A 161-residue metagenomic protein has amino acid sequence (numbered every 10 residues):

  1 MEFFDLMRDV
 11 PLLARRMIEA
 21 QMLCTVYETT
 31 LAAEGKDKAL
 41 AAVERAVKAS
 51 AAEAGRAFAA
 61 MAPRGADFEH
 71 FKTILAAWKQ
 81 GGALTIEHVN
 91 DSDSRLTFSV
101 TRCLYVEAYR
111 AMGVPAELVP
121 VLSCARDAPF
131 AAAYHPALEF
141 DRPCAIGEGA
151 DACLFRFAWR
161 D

Functional and structural regions predicted by a protein language model:
M1-R95, L104-S123, A137-A152, W159-D161: N-terminal accessory segment detector
F98: A helicase ATPase "motif cassette" and its flanking acidic/Ser/Thr-rich regulatory loops
T101: Helical hydrophobic small-molecule/effector-binding pocket
A128: Ligand-binding pocket scaffold of soluble enzyme catalytic domains
Y134: Surface-exposed, gly/pro-biased binding rims or lids
